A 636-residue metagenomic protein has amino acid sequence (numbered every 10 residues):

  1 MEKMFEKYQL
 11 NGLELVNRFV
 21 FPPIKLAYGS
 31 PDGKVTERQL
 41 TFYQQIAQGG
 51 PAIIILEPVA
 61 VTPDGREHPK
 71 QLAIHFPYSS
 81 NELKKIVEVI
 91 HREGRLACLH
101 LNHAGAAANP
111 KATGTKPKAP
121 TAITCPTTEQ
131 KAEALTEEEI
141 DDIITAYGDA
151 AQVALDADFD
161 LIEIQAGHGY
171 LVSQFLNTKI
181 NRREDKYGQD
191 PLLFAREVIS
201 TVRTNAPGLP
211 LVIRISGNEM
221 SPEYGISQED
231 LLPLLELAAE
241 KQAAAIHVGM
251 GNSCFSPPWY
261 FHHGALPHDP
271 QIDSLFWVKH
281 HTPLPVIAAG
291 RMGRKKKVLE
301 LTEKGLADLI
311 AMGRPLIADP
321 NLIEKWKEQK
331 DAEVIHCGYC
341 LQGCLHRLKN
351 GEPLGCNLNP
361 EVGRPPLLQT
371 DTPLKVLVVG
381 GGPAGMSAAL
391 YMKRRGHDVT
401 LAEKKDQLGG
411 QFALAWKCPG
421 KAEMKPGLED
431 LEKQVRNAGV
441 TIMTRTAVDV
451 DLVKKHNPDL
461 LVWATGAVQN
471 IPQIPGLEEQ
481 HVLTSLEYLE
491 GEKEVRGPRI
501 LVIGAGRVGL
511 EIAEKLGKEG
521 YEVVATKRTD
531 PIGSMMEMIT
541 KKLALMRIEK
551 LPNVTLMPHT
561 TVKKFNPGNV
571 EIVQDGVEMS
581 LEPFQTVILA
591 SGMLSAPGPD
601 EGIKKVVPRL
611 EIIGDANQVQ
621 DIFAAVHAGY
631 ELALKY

Functional and structural regions predicted by a protein language model:
M1-V379, P383, A388-R394, V399 (+1 more regions): Flavin-dependent oxidoreductase catalytic cores
M1-Y8, T36, E361-P365, T441-A447 (+2 more regions): Short gly/ser/thr-rich secondary-structure transition/capping motifs
P22, H100, Q165-G167, S173 (+23 more regions): Generic beta-strand/beta-sheet core signal
P258-G264, A413-G420, R528-G533, E611-Q618: Short beta-alpha connecting loops at secondary-structure transitions that line or flank enzyme active sites
L306, V435-I442, E478-H481, I548-T555 (+1 more regions): A short helix-to-beta-strand connector/capping loop
I335-N350, N457-Q469, Q473-I474: Helix-enriched interaction subdomains in cytosolic or periplasmic regions, typified by TIR/SEFIR signaling/NADase cores
P373-L401, M443-N457, A464-H481, L486-M536 (+2 more regions): Rossmann-like dinucleotide/flavin-binding elements
D398-A438, K515-T560: Rossmann-like dinucleotide-binding cores of NAD(P)H-dependent redox enzymes
